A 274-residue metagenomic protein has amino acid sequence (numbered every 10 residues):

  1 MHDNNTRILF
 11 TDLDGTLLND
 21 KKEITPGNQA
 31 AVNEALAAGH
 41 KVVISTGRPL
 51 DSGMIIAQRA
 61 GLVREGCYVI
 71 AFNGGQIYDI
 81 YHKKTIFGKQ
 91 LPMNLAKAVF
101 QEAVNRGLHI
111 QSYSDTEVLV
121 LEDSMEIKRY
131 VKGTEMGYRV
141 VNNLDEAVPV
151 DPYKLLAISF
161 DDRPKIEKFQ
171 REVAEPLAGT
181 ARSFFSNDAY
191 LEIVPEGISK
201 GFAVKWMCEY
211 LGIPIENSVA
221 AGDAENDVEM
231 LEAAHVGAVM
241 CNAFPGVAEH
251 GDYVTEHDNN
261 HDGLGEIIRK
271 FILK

Functional and structural regions predicted by a protein language model:
M1-L13, A30, A37: Non-catalytic pre-domain segments flanking phosphatase-related domains
H2-I8, T25, E192-K274: Mg2+-dependent phosphoryl-transfer enzymes with acidic/Ser/Thr/Gly-rich catalytic loops
N5-K21, V99, L231: Asp-based phosphoryl-transfer active-site loop
L13, R48, D223-A224: Active-site metal-binding loops of divalent metal-dependent hydrolases
P26-I127: Active-site phosphate-binding/coordination module
A35, T46, N73, L155 (+3 more regions): Residue-level signal for inorganic ion chemistry
E65, N73, L177-G179, A233-A234 (+1 more regions): Short, structured coil segments at secondary-structure junctions
E102, R106-A221: Conserved acidic, metal-coordinating active-site core of Asp-based, Mg2+-dependent phosphoryl-transfer enzymes
